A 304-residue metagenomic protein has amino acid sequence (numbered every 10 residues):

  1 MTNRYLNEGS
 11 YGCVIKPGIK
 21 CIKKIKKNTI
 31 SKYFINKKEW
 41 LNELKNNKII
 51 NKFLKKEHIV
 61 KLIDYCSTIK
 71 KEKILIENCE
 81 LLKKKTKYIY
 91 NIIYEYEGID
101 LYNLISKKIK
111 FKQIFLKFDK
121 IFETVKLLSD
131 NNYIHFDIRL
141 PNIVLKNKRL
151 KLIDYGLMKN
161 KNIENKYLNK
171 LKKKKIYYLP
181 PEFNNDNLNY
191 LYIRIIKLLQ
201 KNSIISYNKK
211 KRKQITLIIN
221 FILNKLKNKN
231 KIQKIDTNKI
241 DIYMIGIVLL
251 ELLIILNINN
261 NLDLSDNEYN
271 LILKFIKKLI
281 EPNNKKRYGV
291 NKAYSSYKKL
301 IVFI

Functional and structural regions predicted by a protein language model:
S10-I74, C79: ATP-binding glycine-rich loop module of kinase domains
H58-Q113: Conserved structural core of kinase catalytic domains
I121-L128: Conserved hydrophobic alpha-helix
S129-K146: Catalytic-loop of the protein kinase fold
L150-N259: C-lobe/activation-segment region of protein kinase-like
N267-E281: Conserved C-terminal C-lobe helix
K278-A293: A conserved short helix/loop substructure at the end of the activation segment of eukaryotic-like protein kinase domains
